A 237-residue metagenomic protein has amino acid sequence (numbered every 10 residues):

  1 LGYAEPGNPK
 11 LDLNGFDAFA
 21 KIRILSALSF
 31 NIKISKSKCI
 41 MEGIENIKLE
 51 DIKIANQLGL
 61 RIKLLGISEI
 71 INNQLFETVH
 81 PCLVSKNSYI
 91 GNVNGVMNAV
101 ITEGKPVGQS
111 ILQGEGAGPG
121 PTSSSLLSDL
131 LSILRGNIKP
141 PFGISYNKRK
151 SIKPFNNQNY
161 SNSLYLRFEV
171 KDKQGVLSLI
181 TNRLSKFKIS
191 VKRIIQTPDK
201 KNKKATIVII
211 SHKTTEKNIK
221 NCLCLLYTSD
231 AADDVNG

Functional and structural regions predicted by a protein language model:
L1-N92, M97-A99: Substrate-binding/catalytic subdomain of NAD(P)-dependent oxidoreductase enzymes
L13-K21, N46-E50, M97, A117 (+5 more regions): Conserved active-site and cofactor/substrate-binding residues in soluble primary-metabolism enzymes
Q109-N159: C-terminal, non-catalytic macromolecule-binding modules
K139, G143, K173-K192: Short amphipathic alpha-helix segments
Q158-V170: Short glycine-/aliphatic-rich beta-strand segments at the starts of folded cytosolic domains
I180-L184, N221-Y227: Short amphipathic alpha-helices in soluble, non-transmembrane regions that often serve as interface/regulatory elements
F187-T206: Cytosolic Rossmann-like ligand/nucleotide-binding regulatory domains
D230-G237: Single conserved hydrophobic/aromatic residue that forms the stacking wall/gate of nucleotide- or nucleobase-binding
